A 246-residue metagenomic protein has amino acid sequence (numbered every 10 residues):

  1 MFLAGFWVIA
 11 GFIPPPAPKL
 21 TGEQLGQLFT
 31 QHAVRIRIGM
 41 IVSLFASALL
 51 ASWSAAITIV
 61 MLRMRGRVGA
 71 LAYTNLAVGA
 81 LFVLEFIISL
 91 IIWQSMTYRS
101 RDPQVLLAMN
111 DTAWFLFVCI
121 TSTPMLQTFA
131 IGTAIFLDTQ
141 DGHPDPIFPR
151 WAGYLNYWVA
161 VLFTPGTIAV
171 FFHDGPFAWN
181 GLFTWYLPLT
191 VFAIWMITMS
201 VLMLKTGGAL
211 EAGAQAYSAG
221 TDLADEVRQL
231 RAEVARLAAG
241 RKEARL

Functional and structural regions predicted by a protein language model:
M1-A238, E243-L246: Hydrophobic, aromatic-enriched alpha-helical segments typical of multi-pass transmembrane helices
